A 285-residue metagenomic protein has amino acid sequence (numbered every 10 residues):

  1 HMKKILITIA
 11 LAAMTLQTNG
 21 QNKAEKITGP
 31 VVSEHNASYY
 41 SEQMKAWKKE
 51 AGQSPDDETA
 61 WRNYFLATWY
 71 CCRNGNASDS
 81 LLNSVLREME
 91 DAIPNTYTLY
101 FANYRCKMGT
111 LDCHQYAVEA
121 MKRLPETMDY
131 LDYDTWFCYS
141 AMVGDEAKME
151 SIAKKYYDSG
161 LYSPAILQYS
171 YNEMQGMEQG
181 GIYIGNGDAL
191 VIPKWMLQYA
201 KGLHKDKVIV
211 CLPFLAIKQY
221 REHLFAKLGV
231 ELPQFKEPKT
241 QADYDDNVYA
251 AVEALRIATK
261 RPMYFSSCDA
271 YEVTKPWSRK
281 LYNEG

Functional and structural regions predicted by a protein language model:
L6, A10-T18: Hydrophobic h-region of N-terminal signal peptides that target proteins for export in Gram-negative bacteria
L16, Q179-G181: Generic detector of short, well-ordered, non-transmembrane alpha-helical segments enriched in hydrophobic residues
Q21-Q179, I192, M196-G285: ER/secretory pathway lumenal C-terminal domains and tails of membrane proteins involved in glycoprotein biogenesis
I184-D188, L212-P213: Short His-Asn-centered micro-motif
